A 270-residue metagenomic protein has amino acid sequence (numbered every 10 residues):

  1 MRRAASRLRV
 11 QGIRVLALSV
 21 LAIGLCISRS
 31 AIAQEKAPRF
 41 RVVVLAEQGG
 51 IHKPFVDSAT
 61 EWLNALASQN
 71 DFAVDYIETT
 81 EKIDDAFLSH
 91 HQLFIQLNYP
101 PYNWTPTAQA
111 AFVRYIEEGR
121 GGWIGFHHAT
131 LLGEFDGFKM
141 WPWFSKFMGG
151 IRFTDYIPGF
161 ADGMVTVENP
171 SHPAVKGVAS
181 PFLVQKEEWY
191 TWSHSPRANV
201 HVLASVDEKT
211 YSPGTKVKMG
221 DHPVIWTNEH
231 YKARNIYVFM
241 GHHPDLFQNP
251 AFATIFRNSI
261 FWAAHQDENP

Functional and structural regions predicted by a protein language model:
M1-Q11: N-terminal secretory signal peptides that target proteins for export/translocation
R14-I27: Bacterial N-terminal signal peptides
R29-A33: Sec/Tat signal peptide C-region and signal peptidase I cleavage site
E35-F40, A46, P54-D57, W62-Q69 (+3 more regions): Extracellular ligand-binding/catalytic regions of CAZymes and related secreted enzymes and adhesion modules
K36, R41-L132: Helical hinge/lid and interdomain linker segments adjacent to catalytic or ligand-binding clefts that mediate domain
G50, F160-D162, A179, H242-N249: Active-site rim elements
Y102-G177: A glycine-rich, often tryptophan-bearing local segment used as a flexible ligand/cofactor-contacting loop or short
G150-K232: Catalytic beta-strand/loop cores that center a nucleophilic Ser/Cys/Thr and support acyl-enzyme chemistry
